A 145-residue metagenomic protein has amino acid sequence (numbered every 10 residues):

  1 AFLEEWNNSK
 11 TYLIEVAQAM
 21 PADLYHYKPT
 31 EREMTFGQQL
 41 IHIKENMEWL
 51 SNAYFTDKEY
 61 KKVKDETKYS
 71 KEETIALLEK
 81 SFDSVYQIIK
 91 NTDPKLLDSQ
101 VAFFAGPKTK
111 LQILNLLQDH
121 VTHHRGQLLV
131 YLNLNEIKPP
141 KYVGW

Functional and structural regions predicted by a protein language model:
E4, I14, L24-K62, A102-W145: Short, contiguous alpha-helical
S9-Y12, V16-A19, N46-W49, S81-S84: Amphipathic, well-ordered alpha-helical segments in soluble domains
V16, Y69-A102, T109-H123: Acidic/histidine-rich alpha-helical segments that form the ligand environment of transition-metal centers
A19-H26, I89-L97, L134-P139: Surface-exposed helix-capping loop/turn segments at secondary-structure junctions
